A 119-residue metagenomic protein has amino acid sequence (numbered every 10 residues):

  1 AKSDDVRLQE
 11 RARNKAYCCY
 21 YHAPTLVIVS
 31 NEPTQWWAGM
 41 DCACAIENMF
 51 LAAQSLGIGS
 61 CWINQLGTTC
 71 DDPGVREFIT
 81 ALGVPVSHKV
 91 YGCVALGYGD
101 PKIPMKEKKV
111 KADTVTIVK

Functional and structural regions predicted by a protein language model:
A1-C42: Glycine/small-residue-rich phosphate/adenosyl-binding loop
A1-S3, V75-T80: Short, surface-exposed loop/helix-turn segments at secondary-structure junctions that function as lids/hinges flanking
R11-R13, T80, P101-I103: A short, acidic/glycine-rich surface segment
K15, L56-I63, Y91-A95: Short C-terminal domain-edge/linker segments immediately following a structured domain
K15-C18, F50, T80-V84: A generic local secondary-structure boundary/capping motif
H22-T25, I58, V86-V90: Short coil/turn connectors at secondary-structure junctions
V27, E32-F78: Small-aliphatic-rich amphipathic alpha-helix that forms the alpha element of a beta-alpha
V84-K119: C-terminal helix-cap and adjacent tail motif
